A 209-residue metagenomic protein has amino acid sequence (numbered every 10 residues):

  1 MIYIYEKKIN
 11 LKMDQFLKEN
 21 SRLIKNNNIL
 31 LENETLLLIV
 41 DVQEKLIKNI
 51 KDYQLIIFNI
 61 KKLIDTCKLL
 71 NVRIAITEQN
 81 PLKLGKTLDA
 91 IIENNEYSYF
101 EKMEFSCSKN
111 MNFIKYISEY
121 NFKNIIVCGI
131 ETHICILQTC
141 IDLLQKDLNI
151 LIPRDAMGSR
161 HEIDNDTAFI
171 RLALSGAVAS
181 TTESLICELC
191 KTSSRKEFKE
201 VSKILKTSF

Functional and structural regions predicted by a protein language model:
M1-K12: N-terminal amphipathic/basic-hydrophobic helices that include classical n-h-c signal peptides and signal-anchor
N10-K12, F16, Q54: Acidic/proline-rich low-complexity IDRs
D14-L36, L69-V72, L82-F209: Active-site-adjacent betaalpha module
L38-V40, I74-Q79: Short beta-strand segments at enzyme active-site cores
E44-K48: Short acidic, Gly/Ser-rich segments with clustered Asp/Glu that frequently serve as metal-coordination loops in enzyme
N49-Y53, I163-D164: Short, solvent-exposed loop/turn segments at secondary-structure boundaries
K51-C67, V72-A75: A short alpha/beta connector and helix-capping loop motif
